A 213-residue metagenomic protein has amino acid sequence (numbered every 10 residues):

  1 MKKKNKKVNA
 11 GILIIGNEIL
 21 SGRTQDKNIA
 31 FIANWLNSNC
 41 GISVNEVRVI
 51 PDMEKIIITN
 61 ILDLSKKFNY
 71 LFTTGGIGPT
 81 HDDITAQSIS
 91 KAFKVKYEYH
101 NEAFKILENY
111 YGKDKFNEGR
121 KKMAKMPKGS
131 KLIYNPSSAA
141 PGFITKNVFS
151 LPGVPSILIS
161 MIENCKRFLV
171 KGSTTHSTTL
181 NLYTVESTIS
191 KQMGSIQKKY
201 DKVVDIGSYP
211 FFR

Functional and structural regions predicted by a protein language model:
K2-D52: Glycine-rich phosphate/diphosphate-binding loop of Rossmann-like nucleotide-binding domains
K7-A10, C40, K67-F68, P127-G129 (+3 more regions): Short coil/turn connectors at secondary-structure junctions
S21-T24, I56, H81, L158 (+1 more regions): Secondary-structure boundary/capping motif
A30-K91: N-terminal small/polar loop signature for handling phosphorylated ligands or for N-terminal nucleophile
N37-S43, V49, K66, Y70 (+5 more regions): Generic secondary-structure signature for well-ordered alpha-helical cores
I56, I84-G172: Proline/glycine-rich low-complexity loops and linkers
N147-R213: An accessory alpha-helical subdomain
